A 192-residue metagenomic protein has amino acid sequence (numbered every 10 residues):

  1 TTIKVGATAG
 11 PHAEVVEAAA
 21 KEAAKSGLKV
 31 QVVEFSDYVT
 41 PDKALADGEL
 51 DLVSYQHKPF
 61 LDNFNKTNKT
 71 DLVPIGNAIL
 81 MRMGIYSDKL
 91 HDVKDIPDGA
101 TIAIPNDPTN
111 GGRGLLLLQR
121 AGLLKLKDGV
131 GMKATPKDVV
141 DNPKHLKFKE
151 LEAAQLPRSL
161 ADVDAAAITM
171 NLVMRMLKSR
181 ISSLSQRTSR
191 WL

Functional and structural regions predicted by a protein language model:
T1-G10, L28-E34, T101-I102: Short, well-ordered beta-strand elements
V5, L45-A46, S159-L160: Hydrophobic residues within well-ordered alpha-helices
G10, S36-Y38, G48-D62, I79 (+3 more regions): Beta->alpha turn/N-cap motifs
E14, A18, E22-A46, L50-S54: Extracytoplasmic small-molecule ligand-binding "clamshell" domains of the periplasmic binding protein/Venus flytrap
V32-K43, V130-R158: Short helix-initiation/N-cap motifs at beta->coil->alpha
Y38-K69, I85, H91, G114 (+1 more regions): Pocket-flanking alpha-helical
I75-L124: A conserved helix-loop-strand patch within extracytoplasmic ligand-binding domains of the periplasmic binding
G76-Y86, M174-L192: Periplasmic-binding protein-like
